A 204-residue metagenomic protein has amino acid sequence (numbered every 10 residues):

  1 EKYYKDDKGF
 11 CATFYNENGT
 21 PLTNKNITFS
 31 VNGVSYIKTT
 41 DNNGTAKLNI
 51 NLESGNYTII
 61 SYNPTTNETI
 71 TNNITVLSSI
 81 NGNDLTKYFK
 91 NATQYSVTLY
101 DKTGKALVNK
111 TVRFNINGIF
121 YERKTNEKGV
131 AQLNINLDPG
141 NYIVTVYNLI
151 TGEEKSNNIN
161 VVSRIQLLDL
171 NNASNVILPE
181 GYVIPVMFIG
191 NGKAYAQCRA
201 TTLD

Functional and structural regions predicted by a protein language model:
K2-G19, K87-T103, V146, Q166-D204: Beta-strand-rich structural segments
D6, T23, N42, E53-S54 (+5 more regions): Surface-exposed loops/turns
T23-I27, Y57, V108-V112, Y142 (+1 more regions): Short beta-strand/loop motifs in extracellular/secreted proteins, especially within beta-sandwich accessory domains
N26-I37, T111-E122, R199-D204: Short amphipathic beta-strand segments in non-cytosolic proteins
V31-G33, E53-N72, I116, D138-N157: Enriched for extracellular/lumenal, surface-exposed ectodomains of secreted and cell-surface proteins
T40-L48, T125-L133, D204: Glycine-centered loop-to-beta-strand initiation motif
V76-N83, V161-L168: Extracellular interdomain linker/stem segments of modular secreted and single-pass surface proteins
